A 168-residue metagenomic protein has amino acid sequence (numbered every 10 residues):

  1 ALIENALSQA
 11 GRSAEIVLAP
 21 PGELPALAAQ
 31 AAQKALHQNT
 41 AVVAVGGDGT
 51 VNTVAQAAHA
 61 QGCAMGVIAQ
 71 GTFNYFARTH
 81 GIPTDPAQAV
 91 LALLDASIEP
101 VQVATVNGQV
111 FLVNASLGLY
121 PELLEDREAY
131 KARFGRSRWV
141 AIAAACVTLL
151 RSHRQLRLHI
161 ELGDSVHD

Functional and structural regions predicted by a protein language model:
A1-V42, N52, Q56, Q88: ATP/NTP phosphate-donor binding region
A10, A19, H59-A64, I68-D168: Catalytic core of DAGKc-family lipid kinases
V45-G46, A115: Glycine-rich, N-terminal phosphate-binding loop of Rossmann-like dinucleotide-binding domains
G47-D48, G71: A short acidic Gly-Thr/Ser loop motif
G49-V54, V101: Short glycine/serine/threonine-rich phosphate/pyrophosphate-binding segments that cradle anionic phosphate groups
